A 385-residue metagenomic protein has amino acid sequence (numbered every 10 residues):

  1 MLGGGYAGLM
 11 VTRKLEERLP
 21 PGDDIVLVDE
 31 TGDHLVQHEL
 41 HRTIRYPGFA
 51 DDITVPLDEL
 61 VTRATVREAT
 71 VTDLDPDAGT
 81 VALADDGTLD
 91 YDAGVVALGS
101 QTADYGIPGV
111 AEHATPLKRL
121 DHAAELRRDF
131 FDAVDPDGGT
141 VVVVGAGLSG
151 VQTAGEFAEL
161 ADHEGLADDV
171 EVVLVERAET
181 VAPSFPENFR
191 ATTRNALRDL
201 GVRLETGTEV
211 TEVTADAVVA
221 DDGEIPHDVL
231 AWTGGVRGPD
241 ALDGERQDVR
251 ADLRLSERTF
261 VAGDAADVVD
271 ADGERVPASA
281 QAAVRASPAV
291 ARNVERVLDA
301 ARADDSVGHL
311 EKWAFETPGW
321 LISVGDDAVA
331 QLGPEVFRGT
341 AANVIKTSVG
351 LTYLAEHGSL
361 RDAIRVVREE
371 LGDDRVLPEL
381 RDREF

Functional and structural regions predicted by a protein language model:
M1-G5, P136-S149: Beta1/beta-strand and adjacent pyrophosphate-binding region of the FAD-binding site in flavoprotein oxidoreductases
M1-T65, V151-F185: Beta1-alpha1 glycine-rich phosphate/pyrophosphate-binding loop at the start of Rossmann-like nucleotide-binding domains
D24-I25, G138-T140, E171, R258: Residues that mark the start of a beta-strand
R63-G139, A231: FAD-binding core/adjacent interface of flavoenzyme oxidoreductases
V66, V96-A97, L204-T206, W232 (+3 more regions): A structural signal for the hydrophobic beta-strands that form the central parallel beta-sheet of Rossmann-like
V66-D73, L89, D162-A251: A Rossmann-like FAD-binding core segment of flavoenzymes
E112-D137, D216-A217, G223-R296: FAD-site-proximal beta/loop scaffold in flavoenzymes
A286, A291-F385: C-terminal, flexible cofactor-proximal segment of oxidoreductases
